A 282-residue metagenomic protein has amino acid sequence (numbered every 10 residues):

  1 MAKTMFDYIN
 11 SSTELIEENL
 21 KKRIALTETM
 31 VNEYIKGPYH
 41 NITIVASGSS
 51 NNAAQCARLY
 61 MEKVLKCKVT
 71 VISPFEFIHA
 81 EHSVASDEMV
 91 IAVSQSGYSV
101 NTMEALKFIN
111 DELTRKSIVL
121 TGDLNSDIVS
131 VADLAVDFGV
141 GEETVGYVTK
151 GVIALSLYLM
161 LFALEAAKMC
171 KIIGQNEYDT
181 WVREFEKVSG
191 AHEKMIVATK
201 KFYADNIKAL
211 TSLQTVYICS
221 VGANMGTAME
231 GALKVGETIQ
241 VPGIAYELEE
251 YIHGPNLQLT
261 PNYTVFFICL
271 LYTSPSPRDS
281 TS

Functional and structural regions predicted by a protein language model:
A2-Y39, L134-V136, E142-V148, V152-Y263: Active-site phosphate/pyrophosphate-binding segments
E28, I35-K187, V221, N256 (+2 more regions): Glycine-rich phosphate-binding loops that contact phosphosugars or nucleotide phosphates
